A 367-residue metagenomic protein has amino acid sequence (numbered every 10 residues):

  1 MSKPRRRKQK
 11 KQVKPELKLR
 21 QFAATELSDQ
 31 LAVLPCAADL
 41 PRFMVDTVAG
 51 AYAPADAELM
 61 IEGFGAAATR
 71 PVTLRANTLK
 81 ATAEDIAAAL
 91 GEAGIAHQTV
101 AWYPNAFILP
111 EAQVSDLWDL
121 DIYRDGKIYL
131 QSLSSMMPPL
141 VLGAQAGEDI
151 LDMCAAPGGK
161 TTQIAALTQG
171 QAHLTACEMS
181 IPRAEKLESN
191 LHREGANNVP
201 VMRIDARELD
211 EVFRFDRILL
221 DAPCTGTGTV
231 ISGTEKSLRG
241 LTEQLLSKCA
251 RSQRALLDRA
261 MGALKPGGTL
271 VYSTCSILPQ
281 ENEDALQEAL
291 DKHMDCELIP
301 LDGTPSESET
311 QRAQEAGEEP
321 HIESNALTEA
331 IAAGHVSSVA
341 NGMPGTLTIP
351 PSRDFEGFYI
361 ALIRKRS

Functional and structural regions predicted by a protein language model:
M1-S367: S-adenosylmethionine
